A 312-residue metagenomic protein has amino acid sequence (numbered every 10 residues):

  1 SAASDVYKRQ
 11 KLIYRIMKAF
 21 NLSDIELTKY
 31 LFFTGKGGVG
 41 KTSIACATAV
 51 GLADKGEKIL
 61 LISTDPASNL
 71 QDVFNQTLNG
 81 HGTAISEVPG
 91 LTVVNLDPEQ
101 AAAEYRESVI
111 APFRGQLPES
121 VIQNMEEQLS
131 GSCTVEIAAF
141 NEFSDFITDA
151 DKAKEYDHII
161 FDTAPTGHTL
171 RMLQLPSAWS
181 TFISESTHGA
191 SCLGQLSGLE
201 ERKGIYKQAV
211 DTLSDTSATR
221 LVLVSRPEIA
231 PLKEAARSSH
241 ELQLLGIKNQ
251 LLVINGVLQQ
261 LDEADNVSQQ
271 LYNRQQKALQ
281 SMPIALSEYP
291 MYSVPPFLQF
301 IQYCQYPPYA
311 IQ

Functional and structural regions predicted by a protein language model:
S1-Y7: Short, small-residue-biased leader/transition segments that mark boundaries at the very start of proteins
A3, Y156-D157, N249: Local beta-strand N-terminus motif with an aromatic residue
V6, T42, I137, I229-K233: Loop/helix-junction capping segments adjacent to catalytic residues or to phosphate/diphosphate-binding pockets
M17-I25, T77, V210-Q312: C-terminal lobe/tail of nucleotide-utilizing enzymes
A19-L31, K36-V39, I44-K58, T64-L173 (+1 more regions): Nucleotide-state-sensitive switch-loop elements of NTP-binding domains
